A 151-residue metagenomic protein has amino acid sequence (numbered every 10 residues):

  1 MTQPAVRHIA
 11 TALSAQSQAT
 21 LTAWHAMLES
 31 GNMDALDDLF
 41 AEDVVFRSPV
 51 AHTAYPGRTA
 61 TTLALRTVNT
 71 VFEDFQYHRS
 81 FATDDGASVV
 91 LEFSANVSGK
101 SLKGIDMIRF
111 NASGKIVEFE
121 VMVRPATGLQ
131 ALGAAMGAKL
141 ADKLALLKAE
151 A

Functional and structural regions predicted by a protein language model:
M1-D34, D38, E42, K143-A151: Short, low-complexity N-terminal intrinsically disordered segments enriched in polar/charged residues
T2-A12, L63-A151: A beta-strand edge to alpha-helix "cap/lid" segment located at domain peripheries
A15-H25, S48-P49, T61-L65, L91-F93: Short, mixed-charge, low-aromatic patches
E29, Y55, L102: Short glycine/serine/threonine-biased micro-segments
M33-G86: A solvent-exposed, acidic/Ser-Thr-rich amphipathic alpha-helical stretch
